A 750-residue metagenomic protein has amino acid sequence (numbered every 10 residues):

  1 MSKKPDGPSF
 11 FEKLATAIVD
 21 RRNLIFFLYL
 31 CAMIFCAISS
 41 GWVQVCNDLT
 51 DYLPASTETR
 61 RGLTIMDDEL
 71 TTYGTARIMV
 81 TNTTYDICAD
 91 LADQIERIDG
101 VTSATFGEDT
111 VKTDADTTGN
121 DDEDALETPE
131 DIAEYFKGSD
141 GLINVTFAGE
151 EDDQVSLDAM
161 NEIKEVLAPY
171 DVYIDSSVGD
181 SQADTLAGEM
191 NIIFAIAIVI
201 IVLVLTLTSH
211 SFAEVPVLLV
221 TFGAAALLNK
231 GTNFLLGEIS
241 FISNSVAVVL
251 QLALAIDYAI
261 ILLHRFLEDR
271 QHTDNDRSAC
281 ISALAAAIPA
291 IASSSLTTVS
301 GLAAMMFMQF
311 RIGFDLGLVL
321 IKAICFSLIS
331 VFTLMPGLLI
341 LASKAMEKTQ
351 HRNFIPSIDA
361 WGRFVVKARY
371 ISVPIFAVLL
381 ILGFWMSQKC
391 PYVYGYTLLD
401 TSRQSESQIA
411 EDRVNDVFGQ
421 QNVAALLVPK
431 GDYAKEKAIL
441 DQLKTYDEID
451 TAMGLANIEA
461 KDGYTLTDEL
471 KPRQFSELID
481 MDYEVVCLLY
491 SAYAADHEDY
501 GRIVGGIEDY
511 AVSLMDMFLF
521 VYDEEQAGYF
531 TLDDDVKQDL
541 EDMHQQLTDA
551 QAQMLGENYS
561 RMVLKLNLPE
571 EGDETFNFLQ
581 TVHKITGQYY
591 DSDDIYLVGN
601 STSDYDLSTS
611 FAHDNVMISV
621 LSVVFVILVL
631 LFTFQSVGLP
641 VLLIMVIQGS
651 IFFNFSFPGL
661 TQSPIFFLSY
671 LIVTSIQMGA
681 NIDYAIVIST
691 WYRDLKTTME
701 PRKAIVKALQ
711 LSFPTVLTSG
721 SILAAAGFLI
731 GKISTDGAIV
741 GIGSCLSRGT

Functional and structural regions predicted by a protein language model:
M1-I198, V202-V204, T208-A213, K348-V620: Feature of extramembrane
M1-N47, D51, A148-G395, E570 (+2 more regions): Membrane-embedded transmembrane helical bundles of large multi-pass transporters/channels
